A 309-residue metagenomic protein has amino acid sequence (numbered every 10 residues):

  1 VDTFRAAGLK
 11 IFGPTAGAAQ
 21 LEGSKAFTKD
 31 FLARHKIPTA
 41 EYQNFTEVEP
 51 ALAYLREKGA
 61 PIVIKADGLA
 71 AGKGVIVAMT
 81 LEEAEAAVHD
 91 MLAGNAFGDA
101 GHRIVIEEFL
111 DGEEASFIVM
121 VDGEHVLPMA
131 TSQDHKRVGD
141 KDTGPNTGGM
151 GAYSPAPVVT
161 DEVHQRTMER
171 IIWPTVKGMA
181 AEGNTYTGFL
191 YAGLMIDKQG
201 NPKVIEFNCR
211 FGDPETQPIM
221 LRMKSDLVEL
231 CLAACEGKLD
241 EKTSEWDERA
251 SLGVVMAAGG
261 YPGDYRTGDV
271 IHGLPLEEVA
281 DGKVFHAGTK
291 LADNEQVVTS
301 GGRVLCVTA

Functional and structural regions predicted by a protein language model:
V1-G23, K36-T46: A short, GP-enriched loop/loop-strand-helix hinge that lies immediately N-terminal to, or at the N-terminal rim
I11-P14, E41-N44, I62-A66, V77 (+3 more regions): General beta-strand structural signal in soluble alpha/beta enzymes
G59-L81, I219: Conserved anion/nucleotide-ligand pocket segment
G74-Q217: Internal nucleotide-binding/catalytic subdomain
A152-P155, G253-V255, R303-A309: Short, well-ordered beta-strand elements within core beta-sheets of diverse protein domains
M168-L190, N208-V279: Active-site "cap" helix and flanking loop/linker of ATP-utilizing ligase/carboxylase catalytic domains
R266-C306: Generic long, charged, amphipathic alpha-helical segments
